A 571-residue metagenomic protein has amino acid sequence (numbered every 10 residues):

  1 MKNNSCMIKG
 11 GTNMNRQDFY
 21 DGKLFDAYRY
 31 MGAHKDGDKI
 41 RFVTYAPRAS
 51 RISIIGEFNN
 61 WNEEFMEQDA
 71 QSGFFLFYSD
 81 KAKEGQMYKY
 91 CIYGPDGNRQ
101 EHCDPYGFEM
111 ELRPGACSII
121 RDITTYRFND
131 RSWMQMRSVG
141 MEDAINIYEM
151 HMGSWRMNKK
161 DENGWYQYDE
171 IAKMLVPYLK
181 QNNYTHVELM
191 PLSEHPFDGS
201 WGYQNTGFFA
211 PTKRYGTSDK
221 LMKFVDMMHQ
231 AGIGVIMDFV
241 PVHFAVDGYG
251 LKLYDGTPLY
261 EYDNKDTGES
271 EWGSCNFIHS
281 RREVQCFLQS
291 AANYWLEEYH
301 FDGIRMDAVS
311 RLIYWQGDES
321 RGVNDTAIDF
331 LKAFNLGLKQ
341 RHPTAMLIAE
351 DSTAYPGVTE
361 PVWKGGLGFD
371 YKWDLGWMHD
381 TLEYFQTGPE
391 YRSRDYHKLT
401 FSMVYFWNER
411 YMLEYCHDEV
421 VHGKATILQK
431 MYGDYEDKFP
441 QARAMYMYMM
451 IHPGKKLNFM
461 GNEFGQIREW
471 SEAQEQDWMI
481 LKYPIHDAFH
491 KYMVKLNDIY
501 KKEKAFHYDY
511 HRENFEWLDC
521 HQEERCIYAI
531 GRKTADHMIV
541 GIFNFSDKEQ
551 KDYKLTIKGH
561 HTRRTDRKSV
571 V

Functional and structural regions predicted by a protein language model:
N4-R41, D69-E149, S154-N163, E170: The feature marks proteins involved in alpha-glucan
F42-Y45, I52-G56, F545-T562: Surface-exposed beta-strand/loop patches in extracellular or lumenal glycoproteins
T44, Y90, M150, L179 (+11 more regions): Conserved, mostly hydrophobic/aromatic
N60-F65, N98-Q100: Surface-exposed loop/edge segments in extracytoplasmic proteins
W133-E142, H151-F301, R305-V323: Substrate-binding/active-site clefts of carbohydrate-active enzymes
H300-D302, G317-E475, K501, A505-H507 (+2 more regions): Conserved alpha/beta catalytic core and glycan-binding cleft of carbohydrate-active enzymes
P484-F506: Catalytic cores of secreted or luminal carbohydrate-active enzymes
K568-V570: Conserved small/polar residues in nucleotide/adenosyl-binding loops
